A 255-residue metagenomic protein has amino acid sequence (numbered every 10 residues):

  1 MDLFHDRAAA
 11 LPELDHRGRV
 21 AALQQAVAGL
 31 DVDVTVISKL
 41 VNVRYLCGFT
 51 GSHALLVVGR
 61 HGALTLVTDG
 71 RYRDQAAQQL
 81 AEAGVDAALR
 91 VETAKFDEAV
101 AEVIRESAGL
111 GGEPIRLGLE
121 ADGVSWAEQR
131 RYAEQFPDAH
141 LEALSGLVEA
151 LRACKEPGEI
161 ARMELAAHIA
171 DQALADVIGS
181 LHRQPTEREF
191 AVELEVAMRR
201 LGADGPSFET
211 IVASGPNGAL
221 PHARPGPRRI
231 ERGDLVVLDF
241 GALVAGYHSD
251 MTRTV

Functional and structural regions predicted by a protein language model:
M1-A173: A composition/biophysics-driven feature that prefers long, compositionally simple stretches
R7-A9, I178-L181: Short regulatory/linker helices and ligand/cofactor-binding micro-motifs at input modules
V27, L181, M198: Hydrophobic pocket-lining residues that define ligand/cofactor binding sites across diverse proteins
V43-A54, S145-E149, C154, P185-V255: Short catalytic-site patches enriched in acidic/histidine residues that coordinate or position cofactors/metals
G62, V177, Y247-H248: Short amphipathic alpha-helical leader/targeting segments
A166-I178, E187-E189, L194-E195: Active-site pocket-lining segments that scaffold enzyme catalytic pockets across diverse folds
